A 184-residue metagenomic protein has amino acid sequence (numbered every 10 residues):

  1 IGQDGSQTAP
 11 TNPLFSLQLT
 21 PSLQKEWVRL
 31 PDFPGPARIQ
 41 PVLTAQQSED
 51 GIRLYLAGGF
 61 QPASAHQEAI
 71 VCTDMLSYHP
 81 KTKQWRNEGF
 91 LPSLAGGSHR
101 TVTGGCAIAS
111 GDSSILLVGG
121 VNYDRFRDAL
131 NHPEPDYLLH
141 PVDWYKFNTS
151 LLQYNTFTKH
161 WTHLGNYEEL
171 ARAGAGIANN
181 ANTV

Functional and structural regions predicted by a protein language model:
I1-V184: Kelch-like beta-propeller repeat domains
